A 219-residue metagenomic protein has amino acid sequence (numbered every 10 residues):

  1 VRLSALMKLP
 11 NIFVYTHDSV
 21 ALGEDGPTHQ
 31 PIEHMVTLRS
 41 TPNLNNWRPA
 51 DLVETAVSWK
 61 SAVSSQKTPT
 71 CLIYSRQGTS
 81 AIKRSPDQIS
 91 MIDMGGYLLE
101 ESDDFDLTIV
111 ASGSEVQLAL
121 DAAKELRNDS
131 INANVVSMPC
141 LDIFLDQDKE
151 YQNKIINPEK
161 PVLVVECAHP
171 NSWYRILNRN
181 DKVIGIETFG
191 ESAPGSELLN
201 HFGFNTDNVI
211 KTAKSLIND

Functional and structural regions predicted by a protein language model:
V1, E24-T41, L52-V53, V57-V63: Internal gly/pro-rich beta-alpha loop/helix module that stabilizes soluble enzyme cofactors or their anionic handles
R2-K8, R39-T41, I176-N178: Alpha-helix C-terminal capping segments
A5-D18, T37: A glycine-rich helix N-cap at a beta->alpha junction
K8-P10, N43-L44, K160: Short glycine-/polar-rich loops that comprise or flank the Walker A/P-loop and associated switch/sensor motifs
I12-Y15, A21-P31, T55, S64-D219: Thiamine diphosphate
N46-P49: Short acidic-hydrophobic, aromatic-tinged amphipathic segments that line or gate anion-handling sites
